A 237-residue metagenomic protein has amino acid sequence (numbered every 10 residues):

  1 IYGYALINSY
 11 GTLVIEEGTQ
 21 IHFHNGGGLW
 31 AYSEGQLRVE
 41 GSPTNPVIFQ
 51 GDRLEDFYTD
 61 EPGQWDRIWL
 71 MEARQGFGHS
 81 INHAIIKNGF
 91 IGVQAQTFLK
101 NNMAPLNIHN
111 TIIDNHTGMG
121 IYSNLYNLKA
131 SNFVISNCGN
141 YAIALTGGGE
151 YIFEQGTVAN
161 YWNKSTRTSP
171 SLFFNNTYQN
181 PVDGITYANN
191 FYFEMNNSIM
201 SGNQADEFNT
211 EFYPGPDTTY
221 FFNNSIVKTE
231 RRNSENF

Functional and structural regions predicted by a protein language model:
I1-F237: Beta-strand/loop edge motif enriched in small/polar residues
